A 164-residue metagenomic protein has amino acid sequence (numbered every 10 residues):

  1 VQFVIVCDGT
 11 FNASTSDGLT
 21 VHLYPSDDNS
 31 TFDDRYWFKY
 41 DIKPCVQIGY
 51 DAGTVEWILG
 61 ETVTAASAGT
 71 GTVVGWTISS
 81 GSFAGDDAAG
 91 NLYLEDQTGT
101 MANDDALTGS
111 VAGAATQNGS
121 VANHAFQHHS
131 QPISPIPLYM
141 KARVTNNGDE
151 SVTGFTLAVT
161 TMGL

Functional and structural regions predicted by a protein language model:
V1-Q47, T72, S79, G85-T98 (+1 more regions): Surface-exposed, low-hydrophobicity beta-strand/loop segments enriched in small/polar/acidic residues
C45-W57: Disulfide-bonded cysteine-rich modules in secreted/extracellular proteins, activating on the conserved Cys frameworks
E56, G99-T100: Residue-level "contact hotspot" at macromolecular interaction interfaces
G60-V63, V73, D104-L107: Extracellular/surface recognition and adhesion modules
